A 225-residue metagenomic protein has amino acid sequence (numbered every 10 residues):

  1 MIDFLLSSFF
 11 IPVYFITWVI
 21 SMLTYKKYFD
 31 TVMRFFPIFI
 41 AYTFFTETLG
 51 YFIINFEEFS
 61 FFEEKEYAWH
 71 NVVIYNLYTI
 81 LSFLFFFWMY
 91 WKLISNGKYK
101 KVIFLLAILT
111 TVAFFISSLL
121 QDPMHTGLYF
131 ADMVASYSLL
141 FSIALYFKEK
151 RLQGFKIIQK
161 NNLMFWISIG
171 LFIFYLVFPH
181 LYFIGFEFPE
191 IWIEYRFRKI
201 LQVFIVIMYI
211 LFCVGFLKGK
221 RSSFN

Functional and structural regions predicted by a protein language model:
M1-N225: Terminal, non-globular segments
